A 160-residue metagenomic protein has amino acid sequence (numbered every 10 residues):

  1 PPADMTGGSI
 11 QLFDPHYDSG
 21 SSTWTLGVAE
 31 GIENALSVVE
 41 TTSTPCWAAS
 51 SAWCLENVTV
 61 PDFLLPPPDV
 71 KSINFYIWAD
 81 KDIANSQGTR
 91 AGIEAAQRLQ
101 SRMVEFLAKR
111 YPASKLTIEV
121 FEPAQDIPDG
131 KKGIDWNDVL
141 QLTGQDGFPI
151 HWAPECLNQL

Functional and structural regions predicted by a protein language model:
P1-T23: Glycine-/acidic-rich phosphate or pyrophosphate-binding loops and their flanking alpha/beta elements
T23-W24, I32-L160: TOPRIM fold recognition
